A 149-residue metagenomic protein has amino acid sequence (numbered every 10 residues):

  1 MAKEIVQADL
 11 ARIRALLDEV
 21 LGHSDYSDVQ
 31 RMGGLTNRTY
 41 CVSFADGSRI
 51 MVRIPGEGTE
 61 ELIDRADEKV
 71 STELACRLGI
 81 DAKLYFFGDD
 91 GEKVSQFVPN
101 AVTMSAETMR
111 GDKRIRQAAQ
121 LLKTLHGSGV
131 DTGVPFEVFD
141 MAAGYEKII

Functional and structural regions predicted by a protein language model:
M1, S27, E60: Conserved short-loop catalytic and cofactor-binding motifs
M1-R12, E137-I149: Active-site catalytic-loop/activation-segment of kinase and kinase-like phosphoryl-transfer enzymes
R12, L16, S71-L74: Amphipathic alpha-helical segments that form well-ordered structural scaffolds and often line/cohere around active
I13-D25: A short, low-complexity linker immediately N-terminal to eukaryotic Hanks-type protein kinase catalytic domains
Q30-I148: ATP-binding pocket architecture of kinase catalytic cores
